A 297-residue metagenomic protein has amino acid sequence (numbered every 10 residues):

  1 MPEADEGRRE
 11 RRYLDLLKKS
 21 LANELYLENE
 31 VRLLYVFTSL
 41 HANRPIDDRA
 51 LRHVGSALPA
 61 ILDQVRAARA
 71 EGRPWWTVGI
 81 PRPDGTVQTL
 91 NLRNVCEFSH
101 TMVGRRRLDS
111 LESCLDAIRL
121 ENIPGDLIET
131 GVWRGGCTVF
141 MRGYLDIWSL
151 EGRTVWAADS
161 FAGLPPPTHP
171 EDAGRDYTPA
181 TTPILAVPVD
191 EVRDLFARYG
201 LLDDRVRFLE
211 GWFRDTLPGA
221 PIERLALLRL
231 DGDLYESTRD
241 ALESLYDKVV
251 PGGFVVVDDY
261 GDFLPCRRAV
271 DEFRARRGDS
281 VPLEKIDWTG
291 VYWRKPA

Functional and structural regions predicted by a protein language model:
D5-Y13, S20, E24, R32 (+6 more regions): S-adenosylmethionine/decaboxylated-SAM
K18, G55, P59-L62, R66: Residue-level detector of alpha-helical secondary structure
N23, L27-E28, V54-P59: A glycosyltransferase accessory/donor-loop signature
D109-N122: Conserved alpha-helix/loop element of class I SAM-dependent methyltransferases that forms part of the SAM/SAH-binding
